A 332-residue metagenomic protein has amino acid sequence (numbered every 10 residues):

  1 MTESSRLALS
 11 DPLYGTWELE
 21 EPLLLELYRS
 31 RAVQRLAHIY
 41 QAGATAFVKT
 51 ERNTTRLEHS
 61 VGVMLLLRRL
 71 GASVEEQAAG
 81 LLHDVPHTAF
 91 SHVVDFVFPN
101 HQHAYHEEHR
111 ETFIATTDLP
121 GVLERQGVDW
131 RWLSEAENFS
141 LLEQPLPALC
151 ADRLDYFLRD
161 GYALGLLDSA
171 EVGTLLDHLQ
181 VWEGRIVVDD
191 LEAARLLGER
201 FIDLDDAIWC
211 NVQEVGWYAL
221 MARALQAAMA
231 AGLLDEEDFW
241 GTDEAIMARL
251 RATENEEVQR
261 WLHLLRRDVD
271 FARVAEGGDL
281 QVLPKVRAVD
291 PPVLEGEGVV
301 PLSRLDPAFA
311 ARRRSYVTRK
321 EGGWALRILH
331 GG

Functional and structural regions predicted by a protein language model:
M1-E75, H87-G332: Histidine-centered, transition-metal-coordinating active-site segments
E76-D84: Short alpha-helical catalytic segment bearing the HExxH-like zincin motif of zinc-dependent metalloproteases
